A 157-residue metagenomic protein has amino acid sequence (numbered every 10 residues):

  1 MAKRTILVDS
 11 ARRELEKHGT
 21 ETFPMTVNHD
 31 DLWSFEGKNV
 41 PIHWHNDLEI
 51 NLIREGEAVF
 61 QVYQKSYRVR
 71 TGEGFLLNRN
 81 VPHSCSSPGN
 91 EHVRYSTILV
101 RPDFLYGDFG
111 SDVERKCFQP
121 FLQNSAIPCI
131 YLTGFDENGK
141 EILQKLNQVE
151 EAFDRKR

Functional and structural regions predicted by a protein language model:
M1-R70, G74, R115, A126: Generic protein-terminus/edge-of-domain signal
A2-T26, P82-E150: A hydrophobic/aromatic-rich effector-binding and dimerization subdomain of bacterial HTH-type transcriptional regulators
W44-N46, R79, R94: Exposed loop/turn and edge beta-strand positions of beta-sandwich/beta-sheet ligand-binding modules
K156-R157: N-terminal core-binding DNA-recognition domain of tyrosine site-specific recombinases/integrases
